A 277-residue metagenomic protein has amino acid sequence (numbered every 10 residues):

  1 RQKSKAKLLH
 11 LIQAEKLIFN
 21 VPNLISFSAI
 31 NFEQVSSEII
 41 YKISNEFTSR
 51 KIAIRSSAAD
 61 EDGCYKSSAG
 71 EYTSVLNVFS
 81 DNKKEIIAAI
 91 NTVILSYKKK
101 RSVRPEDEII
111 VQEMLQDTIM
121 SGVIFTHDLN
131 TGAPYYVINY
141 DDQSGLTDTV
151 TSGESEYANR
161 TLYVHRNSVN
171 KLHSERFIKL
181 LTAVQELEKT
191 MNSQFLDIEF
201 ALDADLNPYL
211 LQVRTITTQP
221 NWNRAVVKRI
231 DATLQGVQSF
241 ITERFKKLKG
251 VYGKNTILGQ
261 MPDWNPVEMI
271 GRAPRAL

Functional and structural regions predicted by a protein language model:
R1-I110, D117-I119, L196: N-terminal beta-alpha lobe that positions the nucleotide/phosphoryl donor in ATP/NTP-coupled carboxylate activation
R1-I18, K84-I90, P105, G122-L277: Conserved divalent-metal-coordinating catalytic cores that perform phosphate/pyrophosphate/nucleotidyl transfer
L115-Q116, L187: Active-site beta-strand->loop segment that positions catalytic residues and contacts the acyl thioester
